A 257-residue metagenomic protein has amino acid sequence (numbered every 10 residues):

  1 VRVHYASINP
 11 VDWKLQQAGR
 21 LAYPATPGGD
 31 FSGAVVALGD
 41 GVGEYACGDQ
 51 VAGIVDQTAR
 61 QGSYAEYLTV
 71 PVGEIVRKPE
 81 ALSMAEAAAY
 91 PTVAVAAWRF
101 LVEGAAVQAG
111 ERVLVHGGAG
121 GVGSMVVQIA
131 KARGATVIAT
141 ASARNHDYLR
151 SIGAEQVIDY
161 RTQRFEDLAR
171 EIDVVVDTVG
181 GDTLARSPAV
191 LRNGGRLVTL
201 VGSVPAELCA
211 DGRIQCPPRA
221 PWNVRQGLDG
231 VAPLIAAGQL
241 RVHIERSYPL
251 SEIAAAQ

Functional and structural regions predicted by a protein language model:
V1-S7, Q16-Q57: Glycine-rich beta-strand-centered segment in the early N-terminal region that forms part of a ligand/cofactor-binding
D30, D49-Q50, Y67, R112 (+3 more regions): Residue-level marker of beta-strand positions
V36, I138-T140, V198: Conserved beta-strand positions in the Rossmann-like core of class I SAM-dependent methyltransferases
E44, I54-G117: NAD(P)H dinucleotide-binding glycine-rich loop of Rossmann-like/cofactor-binding domains, especially the beta1-alpha1
C47, A88-R161: Mid-domain Rossmann-like dinucleotide-binding core that forms the NAD(H)/NADP(H) cofactor-binding site
A52, I158, V175-V176, V198: N-terminal Rossmann-like NAD(P) cofactor-binding module of classical short-chain dehydrogenase/reductase
R60, T178-H243, L250: Glycine-rich phosphate-binding loop and adjacent beta-alpha segment of Rossmann(oid) nucleotide-cofactor-binding
D167-V174: A short acidic, Gly/Pro-enriched loop at the edge of an enzyme's catalytic core that lines a small-molecule cofactor
